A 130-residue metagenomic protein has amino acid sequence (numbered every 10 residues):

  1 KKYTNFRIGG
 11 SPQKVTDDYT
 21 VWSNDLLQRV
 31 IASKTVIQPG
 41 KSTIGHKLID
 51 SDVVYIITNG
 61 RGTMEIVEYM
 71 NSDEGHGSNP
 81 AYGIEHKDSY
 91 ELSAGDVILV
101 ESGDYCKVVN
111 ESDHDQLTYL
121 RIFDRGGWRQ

Functional and structural regions predicted by a protein language model:
K1-I31, P39, I44-G45, P80 (+2 more regions): A short, N-terminal "cap"/entry segment at the start of jelly-roll beta-barrel domains of the cupin/DSBH fold
L26, D50, D113-H114: Short strand-connecting beta-turns/loops that link adjacent beta-strands
V30-A32, D52, L117: Structural motif
K34-Q38, K47-N71, I122-R125: Short, conserved beta-strand element in jelly-roll/cupin
I44-H46, M64-E65, D88-L92, V100 (+1 more regions): Short beta-strand His + acidic residue motifs that chelate non-heme Fe in jelly-roll/DSBH and cupin folds
V54, L99, H114-Q130: A short hydrophobic beta-strand segment most commonly corresponding to one strand of the jelly-roll/cupin
E68-G103: Short acidic-glycine-tyrosine-enriched beta hairpin
